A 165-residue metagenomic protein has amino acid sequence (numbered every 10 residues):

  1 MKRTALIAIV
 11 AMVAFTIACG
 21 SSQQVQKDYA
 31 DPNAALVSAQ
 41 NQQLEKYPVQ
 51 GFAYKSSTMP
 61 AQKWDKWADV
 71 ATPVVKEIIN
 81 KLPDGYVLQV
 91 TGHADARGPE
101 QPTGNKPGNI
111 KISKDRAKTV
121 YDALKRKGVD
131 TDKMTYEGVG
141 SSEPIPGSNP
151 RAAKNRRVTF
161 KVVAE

Functional and structural regions predicted by a protein language model:
M1-P48, S57-T58, W64-P73: N-terminal targeting leaders that direct proteins to extracytoplasmic destinations
N41-Q42, N80, R126, P150: Short secondary-structure boundary/capping segments
K46-Q50, K55, D84-Y86, D132 (+1 more regions): Envelope-exposed proteins and targeting segments
F52-D65, N105-I110: Second-shell loop/turn segments in exported
S57-A94, G98, Y121, K125 (+1 more regions): Periplasmic peptidoglycan-binding/anchoring modules of Gram-negative envelope and division proteins
H93-E165: Periplasmic OmpA-like peptidoglycan-binding domain that tethers envelope proteins to the cell wall
